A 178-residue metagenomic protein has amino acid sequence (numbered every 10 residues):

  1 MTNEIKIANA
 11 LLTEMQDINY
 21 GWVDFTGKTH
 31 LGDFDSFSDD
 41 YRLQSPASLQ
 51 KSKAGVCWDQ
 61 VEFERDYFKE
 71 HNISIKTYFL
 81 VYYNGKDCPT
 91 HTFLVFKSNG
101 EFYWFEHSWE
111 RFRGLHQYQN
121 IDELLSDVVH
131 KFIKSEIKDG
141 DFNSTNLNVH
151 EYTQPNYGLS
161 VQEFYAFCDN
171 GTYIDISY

Functional and structural regions predicted by a protein language model:
M1-Y178: A structural boundary/capping signal
